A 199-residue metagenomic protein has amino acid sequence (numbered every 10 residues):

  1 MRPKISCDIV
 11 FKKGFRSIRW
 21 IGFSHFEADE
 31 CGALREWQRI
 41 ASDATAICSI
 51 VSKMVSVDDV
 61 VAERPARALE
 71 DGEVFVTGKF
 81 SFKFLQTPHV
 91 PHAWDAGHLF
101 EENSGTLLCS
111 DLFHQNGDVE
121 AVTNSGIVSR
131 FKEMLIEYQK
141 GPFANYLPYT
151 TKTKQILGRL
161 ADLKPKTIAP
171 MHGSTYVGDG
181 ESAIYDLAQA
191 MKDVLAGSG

Functional and structural regions predicted by a protein language model:
M1, A28, K53, F113-Q115 (+1 more regions): Short, solvent-exposed loop/turn segments at secondary-structure junctions
M1-I47: Active-site metal-binding motif and surrounding structural segment of the metallo-beta-lactamase
S6, L34-E36, D59-V60, E120-A121 (+1 more regions): Short amphipathic alpha-helical segments
S17-F23, A68-E70, S198-G199: A generic structural motif
I47-A96, P148, K152-Q155: Metallo-beta-lactamase
H89-P170, S174-E181, D186-M191: Metallo-beta-lactamase
V177, A196-G197: A charged, amphipathic alpha-helical module
